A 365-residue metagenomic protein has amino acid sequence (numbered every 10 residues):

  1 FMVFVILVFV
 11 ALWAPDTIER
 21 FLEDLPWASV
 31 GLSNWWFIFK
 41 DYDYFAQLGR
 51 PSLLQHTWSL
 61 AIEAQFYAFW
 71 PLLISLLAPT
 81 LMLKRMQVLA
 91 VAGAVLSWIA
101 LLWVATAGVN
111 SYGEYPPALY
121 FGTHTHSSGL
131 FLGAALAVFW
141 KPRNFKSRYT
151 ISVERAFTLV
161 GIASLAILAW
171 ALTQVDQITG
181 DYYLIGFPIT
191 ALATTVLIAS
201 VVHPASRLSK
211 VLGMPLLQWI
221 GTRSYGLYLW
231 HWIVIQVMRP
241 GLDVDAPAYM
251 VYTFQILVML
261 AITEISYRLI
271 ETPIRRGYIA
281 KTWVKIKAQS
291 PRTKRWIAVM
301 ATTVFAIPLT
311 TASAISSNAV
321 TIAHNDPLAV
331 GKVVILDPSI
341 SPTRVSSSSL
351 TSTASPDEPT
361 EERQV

Functional and structural regions predicted by a protein language model:
F1-I322: Hydrophobic membrane-embedded alpha-helices and membrane-water interface caps/short interhelical or interfacial loops
F305-V365: Membrane-interface segments at or immediately adjacent to transmembrane helices that form the boundary between
